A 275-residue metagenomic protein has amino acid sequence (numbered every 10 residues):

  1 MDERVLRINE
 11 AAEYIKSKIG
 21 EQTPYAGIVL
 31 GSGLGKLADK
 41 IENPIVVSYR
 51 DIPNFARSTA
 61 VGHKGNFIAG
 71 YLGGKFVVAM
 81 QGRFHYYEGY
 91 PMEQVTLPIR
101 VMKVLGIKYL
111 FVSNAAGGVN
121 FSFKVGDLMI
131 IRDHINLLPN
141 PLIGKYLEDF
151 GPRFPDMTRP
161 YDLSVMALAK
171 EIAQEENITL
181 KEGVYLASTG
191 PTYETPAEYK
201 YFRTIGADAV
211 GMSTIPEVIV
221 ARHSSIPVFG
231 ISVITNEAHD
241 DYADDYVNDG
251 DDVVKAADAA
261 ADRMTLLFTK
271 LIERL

Functional and structural regions predicted by a protein language model:
M1-M157: Metabolite-binding pocket within alpha/beta catalytic cores that recognizes anionic/polar moieties
Y14, K18, S164, L168-T179 (+1 more regions): Generic non-transmembrane alpha-helical segments
K103-V104, R203, R222: Non-catalytic positions within long, well-ordered alpha-helices that form the structural scaffold/packing of enzyme
K108, D208, P227: Short acidic/polar active-site loop segments enriched in Thr and Asp
M166, I172-D208, L275: Active-site/ligand-binding-proximal alpha/beta "capping" segment
M212-D251: Zn-dependent metallopeptidase/amidohydrolase metal-coordination segment
H239-L275: His/Asp/Glu-rich mid-to-C-terminal helical/loop segments that flank catalytic regions of hydrolases
